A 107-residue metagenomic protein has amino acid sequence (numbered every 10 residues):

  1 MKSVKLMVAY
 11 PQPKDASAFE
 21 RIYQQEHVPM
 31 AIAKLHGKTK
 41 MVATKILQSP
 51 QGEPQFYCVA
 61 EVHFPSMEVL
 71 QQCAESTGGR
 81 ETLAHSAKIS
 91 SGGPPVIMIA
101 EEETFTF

Functional and structural regions predicted by a protein language model:
M1-F107: Macromolecular interaction modules
